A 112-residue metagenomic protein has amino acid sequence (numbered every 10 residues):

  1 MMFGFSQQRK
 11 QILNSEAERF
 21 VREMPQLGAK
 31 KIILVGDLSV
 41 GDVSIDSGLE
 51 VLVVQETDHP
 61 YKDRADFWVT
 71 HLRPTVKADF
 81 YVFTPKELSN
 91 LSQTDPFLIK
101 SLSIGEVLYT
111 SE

Functional and structural regions predicted by a protein language model:
M1-K31, S39-I45, Q55-E112: Catalytic core of pol beta-like nucleotidyltransferases
S47-L49: Short, conserved active-site loops that position catalytic residues or coordinate cofactors/metal ions across diverse
V51-V53: Short beta-strand->loop micro-motif that forms the acidic, two-metal-ion catalytic signature in nucleotide-processing
